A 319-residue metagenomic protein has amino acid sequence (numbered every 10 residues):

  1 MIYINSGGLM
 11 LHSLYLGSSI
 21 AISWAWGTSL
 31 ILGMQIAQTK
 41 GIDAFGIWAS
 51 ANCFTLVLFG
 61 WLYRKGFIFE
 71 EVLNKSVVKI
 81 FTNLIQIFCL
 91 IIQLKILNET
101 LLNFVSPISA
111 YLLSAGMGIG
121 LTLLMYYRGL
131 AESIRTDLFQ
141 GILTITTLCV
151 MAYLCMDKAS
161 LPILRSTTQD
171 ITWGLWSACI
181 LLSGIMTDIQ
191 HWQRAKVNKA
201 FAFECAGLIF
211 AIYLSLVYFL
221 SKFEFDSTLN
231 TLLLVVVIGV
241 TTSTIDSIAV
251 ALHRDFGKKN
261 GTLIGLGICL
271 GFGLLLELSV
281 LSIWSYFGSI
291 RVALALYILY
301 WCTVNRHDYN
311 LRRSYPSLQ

Functional and structural regions predicted by a protein language model:
M1-Q319: Membrane-embedded helix-loop-helix hairpins and adjacent transmembrane boundary segments in multi-pass transporters
